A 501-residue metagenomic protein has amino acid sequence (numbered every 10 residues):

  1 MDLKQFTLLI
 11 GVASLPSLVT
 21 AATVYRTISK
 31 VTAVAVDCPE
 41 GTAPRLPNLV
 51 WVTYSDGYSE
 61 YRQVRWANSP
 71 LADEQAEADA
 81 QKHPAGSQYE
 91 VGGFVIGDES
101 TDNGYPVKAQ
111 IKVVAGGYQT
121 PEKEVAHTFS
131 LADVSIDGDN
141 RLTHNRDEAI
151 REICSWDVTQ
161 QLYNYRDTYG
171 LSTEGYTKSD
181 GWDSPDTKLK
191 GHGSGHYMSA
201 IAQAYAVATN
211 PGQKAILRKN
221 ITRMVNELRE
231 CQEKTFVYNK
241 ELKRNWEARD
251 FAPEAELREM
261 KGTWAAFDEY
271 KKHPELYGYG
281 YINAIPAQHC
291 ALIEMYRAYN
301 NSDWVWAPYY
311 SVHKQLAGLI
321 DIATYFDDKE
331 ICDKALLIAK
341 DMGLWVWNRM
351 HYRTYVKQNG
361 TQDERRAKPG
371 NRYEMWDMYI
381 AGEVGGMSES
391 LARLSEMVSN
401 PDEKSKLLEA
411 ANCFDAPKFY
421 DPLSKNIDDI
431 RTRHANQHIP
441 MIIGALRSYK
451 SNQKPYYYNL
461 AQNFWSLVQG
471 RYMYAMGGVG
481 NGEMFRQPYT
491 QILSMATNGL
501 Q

Functional and structural regions predicted by a protein language model:
D2-T20: Gram-negative bacterial Sec-dependent N-terminal signal peptides
A22-D37, K108-H127: Extracellular interdomain linkers/hinges and stalk-like, low-complexity segments in secreted or single-pass
T23-S59: Solvent-exposed, low-complexity, repeat-rich "mucin-like" stalks and linkers
T27-S29, A43, K82-H83, A115 (+2 more regions): Extracytoplasmic
D56-A115: Serine/threonine-rich, repeat-prone extracellular segments and beta-strand-based repeat modules of secreted/surface
G117-Q501: Glycan-recognition and catalytic cores of secretory/periplasmic carbohydrate-active enzymes
